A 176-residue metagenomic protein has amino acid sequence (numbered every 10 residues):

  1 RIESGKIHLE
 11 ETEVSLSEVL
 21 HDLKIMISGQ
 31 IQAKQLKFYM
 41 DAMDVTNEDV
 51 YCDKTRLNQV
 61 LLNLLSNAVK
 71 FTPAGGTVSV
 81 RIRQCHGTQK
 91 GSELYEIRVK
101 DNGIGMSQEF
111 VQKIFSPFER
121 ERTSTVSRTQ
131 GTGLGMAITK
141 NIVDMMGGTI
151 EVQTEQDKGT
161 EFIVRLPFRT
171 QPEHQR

Functional and structural regions predicted by a protein language model:
S4-L9, D49-C52: Conserved micro-motifs of the catalytic ATP-binding
E10-S15, Q32, K37-E48, C85: Conserved catalytic submotifs in the C-terminal HATPase_c
L16, G105-K113: Short helix N-cap motif at coil->helix boundaries in the Bergerat
G29, I104-G105: Glycine-rich G1-box
A68-V69: Short helix-loop "hinge" at the ATP-lid/N-box region of the Bergerat-fold HATPase_c
Q130, G135, T139: Short alpha-helical Gxxx[C/S/T] motif in the catalytic ATP-binding
